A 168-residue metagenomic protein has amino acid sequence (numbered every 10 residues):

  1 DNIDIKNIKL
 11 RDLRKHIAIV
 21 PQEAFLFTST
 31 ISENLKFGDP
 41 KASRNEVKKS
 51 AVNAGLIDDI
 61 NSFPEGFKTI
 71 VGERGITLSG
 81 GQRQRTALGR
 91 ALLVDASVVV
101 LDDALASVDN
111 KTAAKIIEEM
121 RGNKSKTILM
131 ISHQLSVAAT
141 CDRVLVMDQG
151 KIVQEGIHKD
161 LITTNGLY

Functional and structural regions predicted by a protein language model:
N7, R14, S32-E73, A114-E118 (+1 more regions): ABC ATPase nucleotide-binding domain helical subdomain, centered on the C-loop/LSGGQ "ABC signature"
S79-G80, T86-A91, M130: ABC ATPase nucleotide-binding domain "signature" region
L93-S97: A short, proline-enriched helix->beta-strand linker immediately N-terminal to the Walker B motif in ABC-type P-loop
V99-D103: Catalytic Walker B motif of ABC-type/P-loop ATPase nucleotide-binding domains
E119-S132, A138: Conserved catalytic loops of ABC-family nucleotide-binding domains
A139-V146, L167: Conserved catalytic segment of ABC-fold P-loop ATPases
E155-G156: ABC ATPase "signature
